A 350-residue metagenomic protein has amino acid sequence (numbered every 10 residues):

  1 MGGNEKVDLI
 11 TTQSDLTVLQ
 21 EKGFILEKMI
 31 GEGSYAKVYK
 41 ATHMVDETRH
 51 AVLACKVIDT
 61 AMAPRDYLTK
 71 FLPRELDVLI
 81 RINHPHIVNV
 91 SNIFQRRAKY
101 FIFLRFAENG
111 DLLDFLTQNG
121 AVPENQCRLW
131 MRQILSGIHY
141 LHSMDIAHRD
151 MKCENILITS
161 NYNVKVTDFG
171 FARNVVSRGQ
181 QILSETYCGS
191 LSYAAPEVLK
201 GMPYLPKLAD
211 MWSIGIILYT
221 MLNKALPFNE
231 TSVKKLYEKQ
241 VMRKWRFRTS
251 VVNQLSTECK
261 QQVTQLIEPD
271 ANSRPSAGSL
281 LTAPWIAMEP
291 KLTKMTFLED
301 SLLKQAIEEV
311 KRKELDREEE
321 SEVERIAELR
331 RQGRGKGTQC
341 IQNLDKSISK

Functional and structural regions predicted by a protein language model:
E27-S34, V38: Protein kinase glycine-rich loop
K37-A61: Glycine-rich ATP phosphate-binding loop
I93: Activation-segment/catalytic-loop signature of the eukaryotic protein kinase fold
R97-D111, F115: Conserved short submotifs of the Hanks-type protein kinase catalytic core that shape the nucleotide-binding pocket
W130-M131: Activation segment signature within eukaryotic-like protein kinase domains
F171-R173: Activation segment
E268-S273, A277-T293: Terminal C-lobe "cap" of eukaryotic-type protein kinase domains
